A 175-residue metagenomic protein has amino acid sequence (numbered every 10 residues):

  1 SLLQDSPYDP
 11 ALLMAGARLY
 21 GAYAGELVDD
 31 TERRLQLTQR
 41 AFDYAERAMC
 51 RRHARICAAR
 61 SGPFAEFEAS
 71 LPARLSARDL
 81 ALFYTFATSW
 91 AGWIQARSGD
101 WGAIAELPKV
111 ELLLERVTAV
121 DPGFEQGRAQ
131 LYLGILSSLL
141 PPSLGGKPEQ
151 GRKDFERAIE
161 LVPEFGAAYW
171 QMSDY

Functional and structural regions predicted by a protein language model:
S1-Y8, L12, R18-V120, R128-E164 (+1 more regions): Short coil/linker segments at helix-helix boundaries
